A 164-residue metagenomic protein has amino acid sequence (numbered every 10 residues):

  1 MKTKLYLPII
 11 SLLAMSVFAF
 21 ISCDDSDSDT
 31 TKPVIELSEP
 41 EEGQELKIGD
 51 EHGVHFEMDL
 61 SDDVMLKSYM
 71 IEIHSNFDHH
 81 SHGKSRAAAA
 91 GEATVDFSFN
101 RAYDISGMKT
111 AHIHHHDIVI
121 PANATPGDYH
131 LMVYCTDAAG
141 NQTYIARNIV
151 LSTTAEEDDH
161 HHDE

Functional and structural regions predicted by a protein language model:
K2-L5, M15-E45, A155-E164: Bacterial Sec-dependent N-terminal signal peptides
T31, Q142-R147: Extracellular and select intracellular beta-sandwich modules with Ser/Thr-enriched, small-residue motifs on
Q44-H52: Short, solvent-exposed loop/linker segments at the N-terminal edge of repeated beta-sheet extracellular domains
E51-G53, L66, P126-H130: Extracellular Ig-like/FN3 beta-sandwich strand-entry sites
G53-M65, S75, D137: Extracellular acidic, Ser/Thr/Pro-rich low-complexity tracts
V95-D117: Aromatic sugar-binding surface patches on proteins that engage polysaccharides or sugar-phosphate polymers
T110, A122-G127: Surface-exposed, short loops/turns at beta-strand junctions within beta-sandwich domains
V133-C135: Conserved structural position at the C-terminal beta-strand of extracellular beta-sandwich adhesion modules
